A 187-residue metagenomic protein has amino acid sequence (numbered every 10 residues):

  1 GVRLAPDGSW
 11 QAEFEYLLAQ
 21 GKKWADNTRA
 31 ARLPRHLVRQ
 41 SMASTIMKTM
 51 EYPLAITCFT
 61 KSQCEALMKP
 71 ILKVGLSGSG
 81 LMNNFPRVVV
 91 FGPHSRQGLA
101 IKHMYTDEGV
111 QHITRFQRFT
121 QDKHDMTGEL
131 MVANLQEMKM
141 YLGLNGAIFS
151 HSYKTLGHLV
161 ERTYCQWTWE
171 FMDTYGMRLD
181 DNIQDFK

Functional and structural regions predicted by a protein language model:
G1-K61, S79, V110-L130: Basic, alpha-helical interaction scaffolds
K22, M47, L72, I101-Y105: Residue-level recognition of well-ordered secondary-structure positions
N27, I71-L72, L76-F85: Mixed-charge, polar/low-complexity N-terminal
I46, C64-L76: Short amphipathic alpha-helical coiled-coil/interface segments
L67, L81-K187: Extended C-terminal regions of large enzymes
